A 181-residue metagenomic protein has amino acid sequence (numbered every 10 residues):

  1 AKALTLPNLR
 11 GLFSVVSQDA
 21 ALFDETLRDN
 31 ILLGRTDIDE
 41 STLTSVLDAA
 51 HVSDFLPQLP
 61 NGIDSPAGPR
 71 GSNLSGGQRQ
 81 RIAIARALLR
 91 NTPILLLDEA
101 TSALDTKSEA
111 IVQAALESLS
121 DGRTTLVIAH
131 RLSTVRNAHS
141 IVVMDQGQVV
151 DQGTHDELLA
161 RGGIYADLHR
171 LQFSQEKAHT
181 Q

Functional and structural regions predicted by a protein language model:
A1: Short helix-loop-beta-strand segments that form the rim/entrance of peptidase-like active sites
P7-L32, T44-A50, G62-I164: ABC-family ATPase nucleotide-binding domain "signature/switch" substructure
A21, R35-T36, V52, F173: Activation segment of ePK-like protein kinases, specifically the conserved APE
D37, S53-P60: Conserved H-loop
L56, D98, D167-L168: A generic structural-conservation signal
A160-Q181: C-terminal boundary and immediately downstream tail of ABC-type ATPase nucleotide-binding domains
